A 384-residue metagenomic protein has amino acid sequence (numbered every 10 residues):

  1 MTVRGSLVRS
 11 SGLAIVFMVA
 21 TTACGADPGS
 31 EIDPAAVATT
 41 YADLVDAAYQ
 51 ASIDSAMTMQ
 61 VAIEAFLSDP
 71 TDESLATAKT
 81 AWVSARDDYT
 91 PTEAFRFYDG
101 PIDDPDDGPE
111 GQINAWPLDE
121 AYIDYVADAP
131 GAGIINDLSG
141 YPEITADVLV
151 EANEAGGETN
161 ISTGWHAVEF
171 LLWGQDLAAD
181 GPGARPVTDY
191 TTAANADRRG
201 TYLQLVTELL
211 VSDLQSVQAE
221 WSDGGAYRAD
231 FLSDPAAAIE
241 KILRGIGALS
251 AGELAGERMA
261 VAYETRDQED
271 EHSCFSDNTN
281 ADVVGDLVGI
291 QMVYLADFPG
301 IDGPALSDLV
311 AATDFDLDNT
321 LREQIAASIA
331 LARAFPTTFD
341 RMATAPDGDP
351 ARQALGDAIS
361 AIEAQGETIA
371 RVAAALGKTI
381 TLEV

Functional and structural regions predicted by a protein language model:
M1-L13: Bacterial N-terminal signal peptides that target proteins for export
A20-A23: C-terminal motif of bacterial Sec signal peptides marking the signal peptidase cleavage site
A26: Short, conserved catalytic or interaction motifs in soluble domains
G29-V384: Mature extracytoplasmic or organellar-lumen-exposed domains after removal of signal/transit peptides
